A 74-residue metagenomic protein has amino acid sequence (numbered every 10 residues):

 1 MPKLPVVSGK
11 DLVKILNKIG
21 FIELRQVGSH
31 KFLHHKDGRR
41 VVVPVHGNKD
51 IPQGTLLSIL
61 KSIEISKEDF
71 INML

Functional and structural regions predicted by a protein language model:
M1-Q26: N-terminal first-folded block
K3, I15, F32, I59-S62 (+1 more regions): Residue-level recognition of specific faces of alpha-helices
L4-K10, P44-H46, G54, I63: Surface-exposed loop/turn and secondary-structure junction residues enriched for glycine/proline
E23-G54: A short, structured beta-strand/loop element
N48-L74: C-terminal structural segments of small proteins and small subunits
